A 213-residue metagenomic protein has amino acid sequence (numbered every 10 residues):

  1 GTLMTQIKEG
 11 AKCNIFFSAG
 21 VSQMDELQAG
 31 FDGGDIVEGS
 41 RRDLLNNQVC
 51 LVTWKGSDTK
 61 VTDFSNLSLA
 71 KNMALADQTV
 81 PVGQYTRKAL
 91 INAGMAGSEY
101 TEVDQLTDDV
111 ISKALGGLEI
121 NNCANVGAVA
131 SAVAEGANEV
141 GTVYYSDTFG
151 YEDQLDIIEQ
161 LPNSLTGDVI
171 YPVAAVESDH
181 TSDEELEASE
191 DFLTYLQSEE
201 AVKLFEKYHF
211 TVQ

Functional and structural regions predicted by a protein language model:
G1-K8, K12, G20-V21, D25-A29 (+2 more regions): Exported/periplasmic ABC-transporter solute-binding proteins
I15: Non-catalytic beta-sheet/beta-sandwich ligand-binding modules that flank or precede catalytic cores
G34-R42: Central helical "cap/lid" subdomain
